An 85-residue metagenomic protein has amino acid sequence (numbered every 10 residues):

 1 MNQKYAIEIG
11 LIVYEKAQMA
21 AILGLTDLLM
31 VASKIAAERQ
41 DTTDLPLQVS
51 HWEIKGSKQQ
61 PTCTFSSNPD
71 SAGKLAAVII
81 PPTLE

Functional and structural regions predicted by a protein language model:
M1-E85: Extended, subdomain-level signal for the structured scaffold at the beginning of enzyme domains
